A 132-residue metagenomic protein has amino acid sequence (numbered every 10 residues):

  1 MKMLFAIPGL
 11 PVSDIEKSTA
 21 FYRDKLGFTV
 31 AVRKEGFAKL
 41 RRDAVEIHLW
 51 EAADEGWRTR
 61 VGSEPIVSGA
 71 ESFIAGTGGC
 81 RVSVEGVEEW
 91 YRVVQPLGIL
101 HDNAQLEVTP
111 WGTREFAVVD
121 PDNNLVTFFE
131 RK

Functional and structural regions predicted by a protein language model:
M1-I7, T29-E85, E89-V119, E130-K132: Vicinal oxygen chelate
S18-R23, V94, N123: Conserved active-site tyrosine of GNAT-family acetyltransferases
L125-F128: Short glycine-/small-residue motifs
